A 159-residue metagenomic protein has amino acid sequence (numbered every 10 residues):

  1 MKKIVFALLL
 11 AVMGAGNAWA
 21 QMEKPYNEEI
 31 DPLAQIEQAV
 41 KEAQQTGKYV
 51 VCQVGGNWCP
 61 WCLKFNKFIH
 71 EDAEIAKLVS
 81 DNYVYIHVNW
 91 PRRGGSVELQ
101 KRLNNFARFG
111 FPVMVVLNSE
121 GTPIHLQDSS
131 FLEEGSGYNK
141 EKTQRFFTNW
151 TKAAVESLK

Functional and structural regions predicted by a protein language model:
M1-I4: Positively charged n-region of N-terminal signal peptides that target proteins for export
A7-G16: Bacterial N-terminal signal peptides
Q21-T46, V155: N-terminal leader/targeting and pre-domain segments
I30-P32, D72-V97: Thiol-based oxidoreductase modules, predominantly thioredoxin-like and allied folds used for disulfide exchange
Q38-E71, I75: Local sequence-structure signature of Cys/Sec-based thiol-disulfide redox active-site neighborhoods
V50-C52, Y85, M114: Hydrophobic beta-strand anchors of alpha/beta hydrolase catalytic cores
P91-G110, E120: Structural alpha/beta surface segment adjacent to cysteine/selenocysteine redox centers across thiol/disulfide enzymes
F109-L158: Non-catalytic, surface beta->alpha helical segment in thiol-disulfide oxidoreductase systems
